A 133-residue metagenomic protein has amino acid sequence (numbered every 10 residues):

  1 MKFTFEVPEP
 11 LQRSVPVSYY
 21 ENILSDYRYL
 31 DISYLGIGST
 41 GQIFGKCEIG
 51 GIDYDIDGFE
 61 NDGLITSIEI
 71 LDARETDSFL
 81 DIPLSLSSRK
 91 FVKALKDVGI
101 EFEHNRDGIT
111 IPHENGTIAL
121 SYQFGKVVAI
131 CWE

Functional and structural regions predicted by a protein language model:
M1-D107, P112-E133: Short helix/turn-capping signatures at newly exposed starts of structured segments
